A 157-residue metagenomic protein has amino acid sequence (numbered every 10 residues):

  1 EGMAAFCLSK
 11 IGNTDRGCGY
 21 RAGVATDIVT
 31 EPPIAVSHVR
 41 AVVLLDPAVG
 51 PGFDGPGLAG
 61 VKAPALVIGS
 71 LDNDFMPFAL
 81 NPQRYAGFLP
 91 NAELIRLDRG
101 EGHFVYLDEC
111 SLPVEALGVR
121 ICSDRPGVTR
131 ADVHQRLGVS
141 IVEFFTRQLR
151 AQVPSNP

Functional and structural regions predicted by a protein language model:
E1-G52: Primarily recognizes the serine-hydrolase "nucleophile elbow" in alpha/beta-hydrolase and SGNH/GDSL folds
S37, L58-K62, G87-L89: Short, conserved loop/helix-junction motifs that constitute active-site signature segments in enzyme catalytic cores
L45-D46, I68, D98: Alpha/beta-hydrolase-fold catalytic nucleophile elbow
F53, D74-N81, Y106: Conserved alpha/beta-hydrolase "acid-adjacent" motif
V61, V67-G69: Short beta-strand/loop motif that positions the catalytic acidic residue of the alpha/beta-hydrolase fold
N81-N91: Conserved loop-alpha-helix segment in the C-terminal half of the alpha/beta-hydrolase fold that carries the catalytic
R99-F104: Histidine-bearing beta->alpha loop at or near hydrolase active sites
Y106-P157: Catalytic active-site module of serine/aspartate enzymes centered on a nucleophile-bearing elbow/loop
